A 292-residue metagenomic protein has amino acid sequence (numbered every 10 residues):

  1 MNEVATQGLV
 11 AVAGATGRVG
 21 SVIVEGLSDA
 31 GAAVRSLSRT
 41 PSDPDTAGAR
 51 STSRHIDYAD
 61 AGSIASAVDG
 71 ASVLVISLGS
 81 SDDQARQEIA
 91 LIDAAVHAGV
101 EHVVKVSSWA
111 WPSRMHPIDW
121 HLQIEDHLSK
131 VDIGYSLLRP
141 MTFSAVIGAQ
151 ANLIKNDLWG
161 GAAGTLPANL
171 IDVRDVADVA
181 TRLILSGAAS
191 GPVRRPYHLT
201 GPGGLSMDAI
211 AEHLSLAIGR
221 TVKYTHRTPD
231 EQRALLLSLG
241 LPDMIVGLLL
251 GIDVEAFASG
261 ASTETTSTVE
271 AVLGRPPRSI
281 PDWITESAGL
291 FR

Functional and structural regions predicted by a protein language model:
N2-A49, I56-A65, D69-A71, S80-I89 (+5 more regions): Oxidoreductase cofactor-interface core, primarily capturing Rossmann-like NAD(P)-dependent enzymes
E3, T16, S36, P192 (+1 more regions): A hydrophobic C-terminal alpha-helical subdomain
